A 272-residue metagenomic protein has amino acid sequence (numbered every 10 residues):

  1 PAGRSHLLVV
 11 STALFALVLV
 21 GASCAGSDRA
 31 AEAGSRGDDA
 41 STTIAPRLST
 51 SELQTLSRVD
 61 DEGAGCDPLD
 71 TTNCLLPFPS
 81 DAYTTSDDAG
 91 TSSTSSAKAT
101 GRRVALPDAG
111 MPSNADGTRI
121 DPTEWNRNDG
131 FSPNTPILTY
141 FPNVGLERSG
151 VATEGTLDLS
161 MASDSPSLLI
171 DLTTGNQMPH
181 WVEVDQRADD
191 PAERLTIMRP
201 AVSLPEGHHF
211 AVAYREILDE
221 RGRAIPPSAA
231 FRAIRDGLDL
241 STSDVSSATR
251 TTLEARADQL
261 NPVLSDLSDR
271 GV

Functional and structural regions predicted by a protein language model:
P1-T12: Bacterial N-terminal signal peptides that target proteins for export
V20-S23: C-terminal motif of bacterial Sec signal peptides marking the signal peptidase cleavage site
A25-D28: Bacterial signal peptide processing site
G34-G37, S41-V272: Acidic, low-complexity Ser/Thr/Gly/Pro-rich repeat segments typical of extracellular/periplasmic and surface-exposed
